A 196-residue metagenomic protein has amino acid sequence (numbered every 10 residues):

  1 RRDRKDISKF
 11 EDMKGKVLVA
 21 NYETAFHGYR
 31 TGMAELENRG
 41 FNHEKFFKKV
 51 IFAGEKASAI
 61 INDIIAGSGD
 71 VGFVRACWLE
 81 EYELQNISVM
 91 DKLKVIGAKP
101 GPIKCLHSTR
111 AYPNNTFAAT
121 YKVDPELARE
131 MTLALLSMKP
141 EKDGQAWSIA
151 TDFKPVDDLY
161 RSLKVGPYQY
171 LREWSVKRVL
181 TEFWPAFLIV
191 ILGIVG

Functional and structural regions predicted by a protein language model:
R1-F46: A conserved helix-loop-strand patch within extracytoplasmic ligand-binding domains of the periplasmic binding
R4, M90-P167: Extended ligand-binding regions for polar small-molecule ligands
F10-V17, G166-W174: Immediate post-signal peptide segment of exported/extracytoplasmic ligand-binding proteins
M13, D63-I65, M131: Hydrophobic residues within well-ordered alpha-helices
V17-A25, V50-I51, I65-G69, A118-T120 (+1 more regions): Second-shell loop/turn segments in exported
G32-G40, I65-A66, D70-K99: A ligand-binding cleft/hinge motif common to bilobed small-molecule-binding domains
H43-N62: Short helix-initiation/N-cap motifs at beta->coil->alpha
V176-G196: Alpha-helical transmembrane signal-anchor helices
